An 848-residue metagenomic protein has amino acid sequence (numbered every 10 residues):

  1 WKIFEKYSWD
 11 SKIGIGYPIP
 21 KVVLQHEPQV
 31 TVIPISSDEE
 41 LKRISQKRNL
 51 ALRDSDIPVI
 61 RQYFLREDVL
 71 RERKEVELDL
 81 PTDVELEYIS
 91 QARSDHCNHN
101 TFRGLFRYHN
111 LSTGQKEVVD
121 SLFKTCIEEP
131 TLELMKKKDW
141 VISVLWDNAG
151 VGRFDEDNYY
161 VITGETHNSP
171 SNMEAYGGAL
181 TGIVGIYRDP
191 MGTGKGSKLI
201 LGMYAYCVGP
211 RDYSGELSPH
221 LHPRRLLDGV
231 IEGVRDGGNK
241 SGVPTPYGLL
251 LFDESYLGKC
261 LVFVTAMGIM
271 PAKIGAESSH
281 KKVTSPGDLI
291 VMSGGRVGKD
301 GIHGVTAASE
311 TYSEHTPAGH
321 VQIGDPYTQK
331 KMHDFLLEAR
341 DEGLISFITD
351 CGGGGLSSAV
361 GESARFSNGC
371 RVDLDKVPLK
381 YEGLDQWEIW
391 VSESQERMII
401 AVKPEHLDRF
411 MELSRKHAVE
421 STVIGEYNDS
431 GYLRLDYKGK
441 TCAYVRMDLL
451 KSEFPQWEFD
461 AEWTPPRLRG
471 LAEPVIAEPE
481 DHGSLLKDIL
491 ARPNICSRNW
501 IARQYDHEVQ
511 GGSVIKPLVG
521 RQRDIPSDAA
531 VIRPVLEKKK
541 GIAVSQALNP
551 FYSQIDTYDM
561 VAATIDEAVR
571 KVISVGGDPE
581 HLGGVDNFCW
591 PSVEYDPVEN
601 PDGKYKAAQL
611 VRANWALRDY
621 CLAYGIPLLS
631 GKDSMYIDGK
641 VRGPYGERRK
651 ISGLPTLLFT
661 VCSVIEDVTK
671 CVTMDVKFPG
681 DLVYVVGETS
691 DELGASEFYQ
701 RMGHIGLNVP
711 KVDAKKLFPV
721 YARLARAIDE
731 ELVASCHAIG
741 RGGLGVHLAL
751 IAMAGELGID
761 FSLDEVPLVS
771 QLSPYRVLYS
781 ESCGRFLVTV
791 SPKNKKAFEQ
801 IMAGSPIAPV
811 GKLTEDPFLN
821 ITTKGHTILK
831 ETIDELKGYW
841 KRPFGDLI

Functional and structural regions predicted by a protein language model:
W1-I848: Glycine/proline-enriched, intrinsically flexible loops and inter-domain linkers
